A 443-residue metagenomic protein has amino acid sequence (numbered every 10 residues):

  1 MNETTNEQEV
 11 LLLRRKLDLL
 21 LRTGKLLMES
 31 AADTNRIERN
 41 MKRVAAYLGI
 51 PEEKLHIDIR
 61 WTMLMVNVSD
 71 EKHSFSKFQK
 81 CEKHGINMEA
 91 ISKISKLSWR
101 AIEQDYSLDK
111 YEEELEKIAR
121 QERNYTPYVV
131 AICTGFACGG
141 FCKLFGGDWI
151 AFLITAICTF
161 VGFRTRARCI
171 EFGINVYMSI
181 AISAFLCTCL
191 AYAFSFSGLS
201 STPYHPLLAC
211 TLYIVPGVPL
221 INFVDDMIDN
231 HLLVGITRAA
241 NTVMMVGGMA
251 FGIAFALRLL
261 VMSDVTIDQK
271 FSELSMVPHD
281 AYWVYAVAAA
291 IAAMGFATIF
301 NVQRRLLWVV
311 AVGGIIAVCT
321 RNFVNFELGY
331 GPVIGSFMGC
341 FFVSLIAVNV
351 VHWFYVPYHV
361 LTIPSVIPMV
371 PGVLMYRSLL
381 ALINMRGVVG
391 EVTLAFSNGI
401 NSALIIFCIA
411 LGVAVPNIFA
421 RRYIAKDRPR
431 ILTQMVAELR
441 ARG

Functional and structural regions predicted by a protein language model:
M1-E113: Soluble N-terminal domains of membrane-associated systems
D109-E122, G135-G147, F163-I174, S263-V277 (+3 more regions): Short juxtamembrane and helix-loop transition motifs at transmembrane-helix boundaries in membrane proteins
R123-N222, I299-F300, R304-V309: Core alpha-helical transmembrane segments of integral membrane proteins
Y128-I132, F152-I157, M178-I182, A239 (+8 more regions): Hydrophobic alpha-helical transmembrane segments
G140-F141, F145, V161-C169, L186 (+9 more regions): Alpha-helical membrane-inserting segments
C142-C158, P203-P216, K270-A288, G329-F342 (+1 more regions): Structural signature of hydrophobic alpha-helical transmembrane segments
S197-P203, V261-V277, L382-S397: Membrane-interface helix termini and inter-helical loops of multi-pass transporters
P206-T211, N222-G247, Y282, F323 (+1 more regions): C-terminal transmembrane helix-loop-helix hairpin of multi-pass membrane proteins
